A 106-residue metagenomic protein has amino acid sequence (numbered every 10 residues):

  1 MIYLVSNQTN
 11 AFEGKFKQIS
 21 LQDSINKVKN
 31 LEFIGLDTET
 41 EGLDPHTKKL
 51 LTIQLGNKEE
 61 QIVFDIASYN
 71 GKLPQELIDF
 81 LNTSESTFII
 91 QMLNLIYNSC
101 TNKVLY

Functional and structural regions predicted by a protein language model:
Y3-L36, T40-Y106: Conserved DEDDh/DEDDy metal-dependent 3′-5′ exonuclease domain
